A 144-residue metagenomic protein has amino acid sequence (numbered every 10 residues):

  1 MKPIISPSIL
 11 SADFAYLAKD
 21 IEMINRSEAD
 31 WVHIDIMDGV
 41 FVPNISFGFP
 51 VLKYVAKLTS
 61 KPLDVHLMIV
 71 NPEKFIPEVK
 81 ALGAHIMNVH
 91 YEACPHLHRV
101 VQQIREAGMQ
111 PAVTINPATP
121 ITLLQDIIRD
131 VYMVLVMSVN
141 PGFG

Functional and structural regions predicted by a protein language model:
M1-N88, A93-H96, Q103-E106, Q110-P111 (+2 more regions): Conserved N-terminal beta1-alpha1 strand-loop-helix module at the mouth
T114-A118: Short gly/ser/thr-rich secondary-structure transition/capping motifs
G144: Glycine/threonine-rich flexible loop motifs
